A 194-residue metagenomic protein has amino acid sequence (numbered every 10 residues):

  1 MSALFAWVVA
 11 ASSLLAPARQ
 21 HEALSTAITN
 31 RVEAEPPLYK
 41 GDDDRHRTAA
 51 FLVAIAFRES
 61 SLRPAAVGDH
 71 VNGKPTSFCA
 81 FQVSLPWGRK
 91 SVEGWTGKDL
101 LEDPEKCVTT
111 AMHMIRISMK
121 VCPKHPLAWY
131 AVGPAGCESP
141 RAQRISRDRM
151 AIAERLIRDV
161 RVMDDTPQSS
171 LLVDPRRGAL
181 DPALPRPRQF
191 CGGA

Functional and structural regions predicted by a protein language model:
M1-A3: Bacterial N-terminal signal peptides that target proteins for export
F5-P167, L172, A179, C191: Catalytic glycan-binding domains that act on GlcNAc-containing polysaccharides
L184-P185: Processing junctions and N-termini across compartments
